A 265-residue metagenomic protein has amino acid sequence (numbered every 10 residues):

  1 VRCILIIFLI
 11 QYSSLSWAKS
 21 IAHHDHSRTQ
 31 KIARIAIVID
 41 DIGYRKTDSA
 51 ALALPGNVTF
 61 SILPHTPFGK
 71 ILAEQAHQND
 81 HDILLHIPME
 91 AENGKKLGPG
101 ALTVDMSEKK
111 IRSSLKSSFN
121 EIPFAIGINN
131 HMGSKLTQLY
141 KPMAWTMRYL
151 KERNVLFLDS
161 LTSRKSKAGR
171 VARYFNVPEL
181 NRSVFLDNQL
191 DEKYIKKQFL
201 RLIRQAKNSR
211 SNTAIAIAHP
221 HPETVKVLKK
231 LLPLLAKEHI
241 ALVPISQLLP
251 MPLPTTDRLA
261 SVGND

Functional and structural regions predicted by a protein language model:
V1-I7: Sec-dependent signal peptide recognition, specifically the positively charged N-region followed immediately by
A18-A33, K196-F199, I203, H239-L242 (+1 more regions): Terminal interaction modules at protein C-ends
R28-K95: Active-site beta->alpha N-cap acidic-glycine motif
I35-I39, V58-F60, I83-I87, I128-N130 (+4 more regions): Hydrophobic faces of well-ordered beta-strands that scaffold small-molecule active sites in alpha/beta enzyme cores
F60-H65, N129-L139, V155-S163: Catalytic beta/alpha-barrel core
G98-N120, L136-P142, G169-K207: Alpha-helical scaffold elements lining the catalytic groove of polysaccharide deacetylases
L150-S160, E223-D265: C-terminal domain-boundary segment and adjacent tail
